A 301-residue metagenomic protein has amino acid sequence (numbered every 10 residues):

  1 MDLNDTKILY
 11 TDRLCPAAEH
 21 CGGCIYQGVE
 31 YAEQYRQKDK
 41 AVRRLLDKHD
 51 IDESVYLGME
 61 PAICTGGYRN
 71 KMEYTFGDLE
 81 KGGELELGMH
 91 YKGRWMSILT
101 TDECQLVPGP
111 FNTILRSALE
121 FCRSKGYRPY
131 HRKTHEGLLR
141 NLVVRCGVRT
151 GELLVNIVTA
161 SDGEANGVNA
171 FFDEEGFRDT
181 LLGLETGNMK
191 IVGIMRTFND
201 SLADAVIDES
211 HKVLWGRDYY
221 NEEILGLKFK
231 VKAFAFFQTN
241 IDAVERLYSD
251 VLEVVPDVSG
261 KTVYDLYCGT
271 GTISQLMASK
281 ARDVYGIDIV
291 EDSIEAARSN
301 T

Functional and structural regions predicted by a protein language model:
D2-K7, E164-T301: Rossmann-like S-adenosyl-L-methionine
L3, K7-L9, I25-H131, H135 (+2 more regions): Extended interfacial segments that mediate partner engagement and assembly in macromolecular machines
I8, L14-A17: Residue-level signal for mature regions of secreted extracellular proteins and peptides
C15, C21-C24: Short cysteine clusters
N70, G151-L153, G260-K261: Nucleotide donor/acceptor-binding cores
G88-K92, N156-V158, A297: Short, acidic/hydrophobic/Gly-rich beta-strand patch recurrent on exposed beta strands that often constitutes part
M96-R140, S161-L202: Internal alpha/beta scaffold segment
V144, G151-S161, K228-K232: Short, aliphatic-rich beta-strand segments
